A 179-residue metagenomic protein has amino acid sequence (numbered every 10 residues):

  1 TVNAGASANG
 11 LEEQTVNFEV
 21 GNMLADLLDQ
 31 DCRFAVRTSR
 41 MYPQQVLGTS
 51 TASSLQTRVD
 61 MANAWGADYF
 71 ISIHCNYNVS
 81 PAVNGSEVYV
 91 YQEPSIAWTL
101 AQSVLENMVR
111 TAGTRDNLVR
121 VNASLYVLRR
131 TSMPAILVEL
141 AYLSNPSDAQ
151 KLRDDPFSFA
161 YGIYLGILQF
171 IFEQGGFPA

Functional and structural regions predicted by a protein language model:
T1-S86, V90-T99: Catalytic-core regions of hydrolytic enzymes
Q14-T15, Y89-Q92, N107-R110, D155-F159: Short, low-complexity, polar/charged sequence segments that are solvent-exposed and flexible
N22-R33, N63-A67, L105-G113, F157 (+1 more regions): Sec-exported extracytoplasmic/periplasmic mature domains
A35-R37, L118, P134: Conserved beta-strand segments of alpha/beta enzyme cores
D60, W65, S72-C75, V79-S80 (+1 more regions): Active-site-adjacent mobile loop/cap segments within catalytic or ligand-binding domains
S95-V121: Active-site-adjacent substrate-binding region of metalloamidase/peptidase-like peptide-processing proteins
